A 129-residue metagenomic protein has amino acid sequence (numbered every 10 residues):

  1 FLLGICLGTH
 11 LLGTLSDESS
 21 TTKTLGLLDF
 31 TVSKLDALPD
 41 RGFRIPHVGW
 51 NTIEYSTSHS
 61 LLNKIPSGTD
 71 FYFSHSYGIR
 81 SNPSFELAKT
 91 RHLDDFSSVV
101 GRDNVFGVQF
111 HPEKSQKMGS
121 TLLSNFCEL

Functional and structural regions predicted by a protein language model:
F1-H47, S124: Cysteine-nucleophile active-site neighborhood
T31-L129: Amide-donor transfer/coupling interface in amidating biosynthetic enzymes
